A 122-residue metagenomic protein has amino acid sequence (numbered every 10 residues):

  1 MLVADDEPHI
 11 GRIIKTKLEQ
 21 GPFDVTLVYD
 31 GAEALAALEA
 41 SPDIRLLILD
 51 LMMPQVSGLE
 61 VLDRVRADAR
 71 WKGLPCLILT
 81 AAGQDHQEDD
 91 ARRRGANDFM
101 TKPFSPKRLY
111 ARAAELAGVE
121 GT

Functional and structural regions predicted by a protein language model:
G11, M53-Q55, K72, Q84 (+1 more regions): The feature encodes the CheY-like receiver
R12-Q20: Charged docking surfaces used in two-component/phosphorelay signaling
L27-L46: Acidic, metal-coordinating helix/loop segments flanking the phosphotransfer/catalytic sites of two-component signaling
G83-H86, R108: Conserved phosphotransfer active-site motifs of two-component signaling proteins, especially the receiver
N97: Short, glycine/charged-rich "phosphate-handling" switch motifs in NTP-dependent and phosphotransfer domains
F104-A113: C-terminal output helix
